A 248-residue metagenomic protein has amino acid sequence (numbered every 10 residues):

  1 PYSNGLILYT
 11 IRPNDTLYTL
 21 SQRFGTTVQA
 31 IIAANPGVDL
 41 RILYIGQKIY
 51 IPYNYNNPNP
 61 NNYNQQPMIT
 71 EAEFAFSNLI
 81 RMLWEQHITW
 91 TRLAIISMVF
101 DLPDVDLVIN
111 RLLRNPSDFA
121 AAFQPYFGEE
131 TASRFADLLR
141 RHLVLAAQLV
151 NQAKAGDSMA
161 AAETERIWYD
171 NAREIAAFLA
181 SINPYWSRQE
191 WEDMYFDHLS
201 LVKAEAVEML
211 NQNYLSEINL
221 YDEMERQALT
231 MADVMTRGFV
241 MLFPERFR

Functional and structural regions predicted by a protein language model:
P1-T27, Q47: Primarily a LysM-type cell-wall glycan-binding module
P1-Y9, I51-M68: Intrinsically disordered, low-complexity Ser/Thr-rich linker and spacer segments in cell-wall-related proteins
I31: Conserved hydrophobic/aromatic packing and binding residues within compact polymer-binding modules
A34-V38: Short alpha-helix capping/helix-loop boundary micro-motifs
Q65, A72-L79, L83-M98, L112 (+3 more regions): C-terminal amphipathic alpha-helix
M68-I69, R92-V105, A120-T131: Helix-loop segments that flank and shape redox-cofactor active sites
S117-A147: Mid-chain, structured segments of secreted extracytoplasmic proteins
